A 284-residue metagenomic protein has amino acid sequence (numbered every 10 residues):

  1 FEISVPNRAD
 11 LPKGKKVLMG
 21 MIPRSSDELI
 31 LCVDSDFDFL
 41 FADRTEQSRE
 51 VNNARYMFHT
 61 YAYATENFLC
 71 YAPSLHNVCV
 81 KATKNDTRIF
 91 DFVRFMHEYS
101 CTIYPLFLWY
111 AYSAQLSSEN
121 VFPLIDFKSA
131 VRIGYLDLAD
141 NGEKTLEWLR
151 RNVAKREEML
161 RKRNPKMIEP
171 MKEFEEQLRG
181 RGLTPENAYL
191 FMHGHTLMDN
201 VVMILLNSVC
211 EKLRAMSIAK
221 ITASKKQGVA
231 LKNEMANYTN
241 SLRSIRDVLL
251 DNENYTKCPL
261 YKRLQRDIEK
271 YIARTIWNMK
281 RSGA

Functional and structural regions predicted by a protein language model:
F1-A284: Acidic, divalent-metal-binding catalytic cores of TOPRIM and closely related two-metal-ion phosphodiester/pyrophosphate
